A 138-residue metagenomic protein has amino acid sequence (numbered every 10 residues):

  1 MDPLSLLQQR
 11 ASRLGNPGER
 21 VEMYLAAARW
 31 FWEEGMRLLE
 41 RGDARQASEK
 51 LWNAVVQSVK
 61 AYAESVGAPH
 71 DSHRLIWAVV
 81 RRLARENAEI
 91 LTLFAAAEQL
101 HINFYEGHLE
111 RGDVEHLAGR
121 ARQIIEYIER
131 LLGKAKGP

Functional and structural regions predicted by a protein language model:
P3-A44: Charged alpha-helical initiation segments
Y24, K50-L51, L93, L117: Amphipathic alpha-helix face/heptad-repeat signature
M36, V55-V56: Amphipathic alpha-helical segments of tetratricopeptide repeats
A47-S48, A54: Solenoid-repeat scaffolds in large eukaryotic assemblies
V59, A63-P138: Long, charged low-complexity segments
